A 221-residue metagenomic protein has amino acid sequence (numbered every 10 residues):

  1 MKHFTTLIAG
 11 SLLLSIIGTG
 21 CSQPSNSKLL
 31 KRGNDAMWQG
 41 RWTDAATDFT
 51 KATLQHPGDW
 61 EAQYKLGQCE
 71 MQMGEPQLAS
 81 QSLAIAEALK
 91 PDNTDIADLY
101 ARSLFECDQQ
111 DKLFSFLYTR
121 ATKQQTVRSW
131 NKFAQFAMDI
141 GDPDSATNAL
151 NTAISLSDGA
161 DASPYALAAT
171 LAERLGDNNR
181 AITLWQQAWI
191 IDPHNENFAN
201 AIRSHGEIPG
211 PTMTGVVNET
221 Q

Functional and structural regions predicted by a protein language model:
S25-G58, Q72, S129-K132: Alpha-helical segment of the N-proximal tetratricopeptide repeat
S25-L29, W60-E61, T94-D95, V127-R128 (+2 more regions): Helix-start (N-cap) detector for alpha-helical repeat units in TPR-like alpha-solenoids, especially tetratricopeptide
W38-Q39, Q72-E75, E106-C107, D139-I140 (+2 more regions): Register position in tetratricopeptide repeats
Q55, L89, R120-Q124, L156-S157 (+1 more regions): Structural marker of alpha-solenoid helical repeat scaffolds
K65, L99-Y100, K132, A166-L167 (+1 more regions): Canonical tetratricopeptide repeat
A162, A168-Q221: Terminal, low-structured helical/coil segments at or just beyond the last alpha-helical repeat
